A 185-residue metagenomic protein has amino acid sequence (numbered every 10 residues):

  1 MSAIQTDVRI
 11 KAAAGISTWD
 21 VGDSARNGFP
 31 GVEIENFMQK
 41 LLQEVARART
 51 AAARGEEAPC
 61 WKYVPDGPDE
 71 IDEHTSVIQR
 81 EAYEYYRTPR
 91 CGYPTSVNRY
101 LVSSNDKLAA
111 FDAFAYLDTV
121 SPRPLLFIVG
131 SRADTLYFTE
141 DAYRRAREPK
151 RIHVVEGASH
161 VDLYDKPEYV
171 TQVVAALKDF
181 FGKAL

Functional and structural regions predicted by a protein language model:
M1-E84: Alpha/beta-hydrolase-fold enzymes
G22, G28-F29, R99-L117: Active-site nucleophile elbow and catalytic-triad environment of alpha/beta-hydrolase enzymes
D118-S121, R145-R147: Short, conserved loop/helix-junction motifs that constitute active-site signature segments in enzyme catalytic cores
V120-S121, L126-V129: Short beta-strand/loop motif that positions the catalytic acidic residue of the alpha/beta-hydrolase fold
G130-A133, G157-S159: Acidic beta-to-alpha connecting loop that harbors the catalytic carboxylate
R132-K150: Conserved loop-alpha-helix segment in the C-terminal half of the alpha/beta-hydrolase fold that carries the catalytic
I152-V154: Conserved beta-strand scaffold positions in the cores of enzyme catalytic domains, especially in NTP/NDP-utilizing
E156-L185: Catalytic active-site module of serine/aspartate enzymes centered on a nucleophile-bearing elbow/loop
